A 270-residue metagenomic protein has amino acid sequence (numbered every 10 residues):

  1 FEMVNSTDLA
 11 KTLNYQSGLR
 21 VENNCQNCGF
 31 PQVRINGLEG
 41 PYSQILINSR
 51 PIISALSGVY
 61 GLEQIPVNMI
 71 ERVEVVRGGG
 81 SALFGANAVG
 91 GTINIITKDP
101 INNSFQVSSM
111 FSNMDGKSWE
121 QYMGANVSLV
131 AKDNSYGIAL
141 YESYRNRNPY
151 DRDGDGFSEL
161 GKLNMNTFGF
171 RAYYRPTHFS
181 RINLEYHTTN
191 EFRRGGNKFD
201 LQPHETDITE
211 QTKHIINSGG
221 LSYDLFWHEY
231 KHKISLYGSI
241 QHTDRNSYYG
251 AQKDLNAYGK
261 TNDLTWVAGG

Functional and structural regions predicted by a protein language model:
F1, G18, Q26, L38-G40 (+6 more regions): Solvent-exposed coil/turn segments that connect beta secondary-structure elements in extracytoplasmic/periplasmic
A10-P51, E71: Extracytoplasmic beta-strand/coil segments of soluble accessory domains associated with Gram-negative outer-membrane
R34, R50-R77, K98: Short acidic/polar hinge/loop motifs at secondary-structure boundaries that mediate gating or recognition
N36, V76, I96, N126-V130 (+4 more regions): Transmembrane beta-barrel domains of outer membrane proteins
Q44, S104-Q106, S135-A139, F179-E185 (+1 more regions): Membrane-spanning beta-strand positions in outer-membrane beta-barrel proteins
S54-L56, M69-E71, A82-N94, K98-D153 (+2 more regions): Outer-membrane beta-barrel translocator/receptor signature
V107-N113, L140-N146, L184-T188, L236-H242 (+1 more regions): Transmembrane beta-barrel strands of outer-membrane/channel proteins
R147-T167, Y173-R175, F179-I234, I240-L264: Flexible loop and strand-edge segments within Gram-negative outer membrane beta-barrel domains
